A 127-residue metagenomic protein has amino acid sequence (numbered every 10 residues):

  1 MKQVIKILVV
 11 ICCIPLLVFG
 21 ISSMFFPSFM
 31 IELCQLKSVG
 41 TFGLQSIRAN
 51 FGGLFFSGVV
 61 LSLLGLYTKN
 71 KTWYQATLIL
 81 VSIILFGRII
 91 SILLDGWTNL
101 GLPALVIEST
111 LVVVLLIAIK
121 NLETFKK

Functional and structural regions predicted by a protein language model:
M1-P15: Cytosolic juxtamembrane helix and N-cap/initiation of the first transmembrane helix
P15-F42: Hydrophobic transmembrane helix segments
L16-F19, L80-I90: Aromatic-anchored segments of alpha-helical transmembrane domains
L33-G43, L64-N70, L94: Short juxtamembrane and helix-loop transition motifs at transmembrane-helix boundaries in membrane proteins
S38, W97-E108: Non-cytosolic membrane-interface motifs at loop->transmembrane helix junctions
F42-L64, I79, I83: Core segments of alpha-helical transmembrane spans in multipass integral membrane proteins
F86-L102, N121: Membrane-helix boundary connector in multi-pass membrane proteins
T110-K127: Membrane-water interface at the C-terminal end of transmembrane alpha helices
